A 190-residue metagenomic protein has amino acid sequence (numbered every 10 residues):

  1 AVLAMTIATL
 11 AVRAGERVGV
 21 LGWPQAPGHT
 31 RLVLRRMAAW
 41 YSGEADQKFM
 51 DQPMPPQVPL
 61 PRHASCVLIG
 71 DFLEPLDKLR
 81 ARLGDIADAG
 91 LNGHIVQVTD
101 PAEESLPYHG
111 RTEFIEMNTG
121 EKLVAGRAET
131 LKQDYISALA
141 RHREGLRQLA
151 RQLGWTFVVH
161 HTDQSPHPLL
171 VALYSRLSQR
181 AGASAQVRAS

Functional and structural regions predicted by a protein language model:
A1-S190: Exposed, interaction-prone extracellular/peripheral surfaces
